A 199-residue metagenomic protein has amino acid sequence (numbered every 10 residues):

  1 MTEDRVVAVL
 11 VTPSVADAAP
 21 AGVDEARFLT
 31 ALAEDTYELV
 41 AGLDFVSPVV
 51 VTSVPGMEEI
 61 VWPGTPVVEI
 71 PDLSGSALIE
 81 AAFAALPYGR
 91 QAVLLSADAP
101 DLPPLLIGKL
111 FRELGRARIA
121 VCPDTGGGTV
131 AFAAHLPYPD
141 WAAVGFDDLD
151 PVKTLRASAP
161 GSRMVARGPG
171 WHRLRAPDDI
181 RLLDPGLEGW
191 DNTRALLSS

Functional and structural regions predicted by a protein language model:
M1-A19: N-terminal nucleotide-binding beta1-loop-alpha1 segment
L29-F45: A short, N-terminal amphipathic alpha-helix
V51-M57: Short, polar loop motifs at secondary-structure junctions
I60-Q91, D148-V152, D178: Short phosphate-binding loop-to-helix
L95-A97: Active-site acidic Asp-centered loop
P100-G127: Conserved donor-nucleotide/metal-binding helix-loop-beta segment in metal-dependent transferases, i.e., the alpha-helix
G115, A131-A159: Short, glycine-/small-residue-rich phosphate/pyrophosphate-handling segment
P151-S199: Conserved alpha/beta core of the MobA/IspD/sugar-nucleotide pyrophosphorylase nucleotidyltransferase superfamily
